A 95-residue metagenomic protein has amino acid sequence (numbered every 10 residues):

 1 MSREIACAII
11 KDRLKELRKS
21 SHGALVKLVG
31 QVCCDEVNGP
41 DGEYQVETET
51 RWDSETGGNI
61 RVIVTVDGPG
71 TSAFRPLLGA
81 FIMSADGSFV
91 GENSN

Functional and structural regions predicted by a protein language model:
M1-N95: Flexible, low-complexity segments enriched in proline/glycine/serine and punctuated by aromatic residues
